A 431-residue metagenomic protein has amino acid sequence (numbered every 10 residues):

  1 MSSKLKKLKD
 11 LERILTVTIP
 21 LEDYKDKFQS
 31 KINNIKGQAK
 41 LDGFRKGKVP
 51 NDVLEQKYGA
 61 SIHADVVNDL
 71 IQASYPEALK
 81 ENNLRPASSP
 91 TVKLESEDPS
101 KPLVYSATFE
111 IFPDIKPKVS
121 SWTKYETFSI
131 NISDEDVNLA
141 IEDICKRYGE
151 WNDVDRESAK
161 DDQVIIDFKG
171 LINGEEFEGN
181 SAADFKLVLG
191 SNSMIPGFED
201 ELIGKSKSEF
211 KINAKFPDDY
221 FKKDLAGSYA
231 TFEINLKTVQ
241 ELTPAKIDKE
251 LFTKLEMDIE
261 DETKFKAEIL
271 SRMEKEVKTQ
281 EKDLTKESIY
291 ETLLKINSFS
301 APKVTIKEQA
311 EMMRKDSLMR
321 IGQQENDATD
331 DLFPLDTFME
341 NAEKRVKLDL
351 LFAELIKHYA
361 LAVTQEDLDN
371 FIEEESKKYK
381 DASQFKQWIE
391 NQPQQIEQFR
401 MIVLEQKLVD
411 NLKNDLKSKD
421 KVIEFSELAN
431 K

Functional and structural regions predicted by a protein language model:
S2-V67, E77, K169-I172, G204-E209 (+1 more regions): Extended, charged alpha-helical "arm"/coiled-coil substrate-binding scaffolds, typified by the C-terminal helical
L5-K7, E95-P99, D155-K160, F177-G179 (+3 more regions): Replace "in large, NTP-powered and nucleic-acid-processing enzymes" with "in large, NTP-powered factors and other
H63, N68-D114: Extended, domain-scale alpha-helical bundle/helix-rich regions
P76-T91, K146-E157, I212-K215, K222 (+1 more regions): Active-site phosphate-binding and catalytic loops of NTP-dependent enzymes
P86, P117-V119, E176-N180, K222-Y229 (+1 more regions): Beta-sandwich strand segments
P86-K93, A140-K160, R272, D336-T337 (+1 more regions): Phosphate-interacting basic helix/loop segments used at nucleotide- and nucleic-acid interfaces
Y125-G149, Q163: Acidic/polar surface patches and capping/hinge elements
E176-K205, I212-P217: A beta-strand/beta-hairpin structural motif
